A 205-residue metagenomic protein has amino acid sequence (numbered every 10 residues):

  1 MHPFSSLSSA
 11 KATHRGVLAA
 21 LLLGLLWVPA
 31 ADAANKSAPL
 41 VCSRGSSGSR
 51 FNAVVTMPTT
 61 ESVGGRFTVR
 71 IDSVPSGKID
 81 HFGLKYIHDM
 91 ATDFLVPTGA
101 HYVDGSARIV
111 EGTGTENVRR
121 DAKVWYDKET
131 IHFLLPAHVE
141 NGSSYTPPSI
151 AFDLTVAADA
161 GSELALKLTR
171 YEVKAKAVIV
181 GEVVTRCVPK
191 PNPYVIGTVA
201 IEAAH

Functional and structural regions predicted by a protein language model:
H2-L18: Bacterial N-terminal signal peptides that target proteins for export
V17-L26: Bacterial N-terminal signal peptides
P29-A33: Sec/Tat signal peptide C-region and signal peptidase I cleavage site
A34-L84, T98-A107, E111-E140, T146 (+1 more regions): Serine/threonine-rich, low-complexity linker/repeat segments that form flexible spacers/stalks
G83-F94: Short coil-to-beta strand junction motifs in C2/discoidin
P136-E163: Low-complexity, intrinsically disordered segments enriched in Ser/Thr together with acidic residues
S162-Y171: Contiguous beta-strand segments of beta-sheet-rich domains
K174-N192: Beta-sandwich strand segments
